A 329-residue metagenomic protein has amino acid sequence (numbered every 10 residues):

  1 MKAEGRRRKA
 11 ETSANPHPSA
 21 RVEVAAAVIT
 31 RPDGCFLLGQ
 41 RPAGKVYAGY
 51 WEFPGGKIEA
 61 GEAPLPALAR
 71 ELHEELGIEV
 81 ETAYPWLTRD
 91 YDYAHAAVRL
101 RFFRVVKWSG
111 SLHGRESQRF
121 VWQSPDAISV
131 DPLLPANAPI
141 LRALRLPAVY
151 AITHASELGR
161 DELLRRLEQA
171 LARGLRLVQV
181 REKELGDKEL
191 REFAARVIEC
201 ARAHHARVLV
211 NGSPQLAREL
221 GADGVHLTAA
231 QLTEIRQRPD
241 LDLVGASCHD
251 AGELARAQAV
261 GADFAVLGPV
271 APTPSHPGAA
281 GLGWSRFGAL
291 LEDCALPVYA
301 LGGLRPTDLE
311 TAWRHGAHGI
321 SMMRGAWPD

Functional and structural regions predicted by a protein language model:
H17-F36, T88: Conserved N-terminal beta-strand and adjoining loop/helix that marks the start of the Nudix/MutT-like hydrolase domain
R31, R89-L112, R119: Active-site-adjacent beta-strand/loop module that shapes the phosphate/pyrophosphate-binding cleft
C35-E75, E79, L87: Conserved Nudix-box catalytic region and its N-terminal flanking loop in Nudix hydrolases and closely related
F102-R104, L112-R145: NUDIX/MutT-family hydrolases
P147-E162, L243-C248: Active-site mouth loops of central-metabolism enzymes
A151, V178, A217, A257 (+3 more regions): Conserved, mostly hydrophobic/aromatic
L190-G212, A229-L232, R236-D250, A279-G303: Alpha-helix-loop-beta-strand connector modules within alpha/beta enzyme cores
T228-Q237, F264-G278, G303-D329: Glycine-rich phosphate-binding active-site loops on the catalytic face of alpha/beta enzymes
